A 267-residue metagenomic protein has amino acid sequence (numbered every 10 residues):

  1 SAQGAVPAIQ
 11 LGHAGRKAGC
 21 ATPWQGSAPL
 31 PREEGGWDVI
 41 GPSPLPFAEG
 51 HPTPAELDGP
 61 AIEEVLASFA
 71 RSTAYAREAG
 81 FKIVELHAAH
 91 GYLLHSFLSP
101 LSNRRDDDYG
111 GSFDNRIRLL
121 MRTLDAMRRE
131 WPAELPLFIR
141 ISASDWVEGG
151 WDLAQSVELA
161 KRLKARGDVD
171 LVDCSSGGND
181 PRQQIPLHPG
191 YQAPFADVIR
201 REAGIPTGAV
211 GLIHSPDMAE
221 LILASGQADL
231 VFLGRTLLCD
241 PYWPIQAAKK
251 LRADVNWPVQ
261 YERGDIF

Functional and structural regions predicted by a protein language model:
S1-F267: Flavin-dependent oxidoreductase catalytic cores
